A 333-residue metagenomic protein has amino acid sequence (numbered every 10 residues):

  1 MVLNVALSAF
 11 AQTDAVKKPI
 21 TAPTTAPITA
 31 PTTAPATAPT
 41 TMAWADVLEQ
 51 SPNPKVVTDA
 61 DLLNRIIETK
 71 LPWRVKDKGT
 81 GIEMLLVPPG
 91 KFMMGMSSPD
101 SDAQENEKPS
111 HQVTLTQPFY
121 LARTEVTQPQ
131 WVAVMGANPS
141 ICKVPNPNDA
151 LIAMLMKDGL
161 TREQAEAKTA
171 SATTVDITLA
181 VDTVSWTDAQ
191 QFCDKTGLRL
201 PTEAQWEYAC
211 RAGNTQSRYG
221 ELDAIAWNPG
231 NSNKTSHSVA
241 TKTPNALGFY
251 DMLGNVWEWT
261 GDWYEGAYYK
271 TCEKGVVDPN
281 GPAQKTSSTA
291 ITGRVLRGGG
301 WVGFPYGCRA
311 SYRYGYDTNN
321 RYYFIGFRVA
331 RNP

Functional and structural regions predicted by a protein language model:
V2-A6, F10-A137, T187, N214-T215 (+4 more regions): Short, compositionally biased
M42, D100-V113, N214, T235 (+1 more regions): Surface-exposed recognition segments
M42-K55, K91-A103, Q112-D223, D262-Y269 (+1 more regions): Active-site microenvironments of metalloenzymes and redox enzymes
L71, E83, P88, P109 (+5 more regions): Cysteine-rich, disulfide-stabilized extracellular repeat modules
M84-L86, Y120-A122, D182-T183, R199-P201 (+6 more regions): Structural recognition of the beta-strand scaffold that forms the well-ordered cores of secreted hydrolase catalytic
I177-A180, V239-A240, P244, R313-N319: Active-site rim elements
A226-F249: A short, contiguous structural element within a folded domain that forms the immediate neighborhood of a functional site
